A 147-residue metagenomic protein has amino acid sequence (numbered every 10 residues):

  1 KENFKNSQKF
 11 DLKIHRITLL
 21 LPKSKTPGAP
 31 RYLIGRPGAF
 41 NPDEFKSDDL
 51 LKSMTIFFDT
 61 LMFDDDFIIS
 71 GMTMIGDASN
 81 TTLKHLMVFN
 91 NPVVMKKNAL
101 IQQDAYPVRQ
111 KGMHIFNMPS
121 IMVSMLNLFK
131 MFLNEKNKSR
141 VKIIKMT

Functional and structural regions predicted by a protein language model:
K1-V108, I121-T147: SEC14/CRAL-TRIO lipid-binding/transfer domains and related phosphoinositide-recognition modules that form deep
H114-N117, K142: Residues embedded in well-ordered beta-strands within globular domains across many folds
